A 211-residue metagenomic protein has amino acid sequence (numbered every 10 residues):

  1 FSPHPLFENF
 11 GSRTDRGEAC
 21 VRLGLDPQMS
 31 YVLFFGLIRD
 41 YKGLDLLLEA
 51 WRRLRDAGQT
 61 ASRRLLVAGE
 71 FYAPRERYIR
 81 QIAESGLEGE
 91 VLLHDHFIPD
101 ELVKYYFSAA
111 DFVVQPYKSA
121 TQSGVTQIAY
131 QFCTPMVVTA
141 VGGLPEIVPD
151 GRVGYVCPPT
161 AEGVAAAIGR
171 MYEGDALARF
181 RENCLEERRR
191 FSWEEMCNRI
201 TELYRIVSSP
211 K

Functional and structural regions predicted by a protein language model:
F1-S12: Donor nucleotide-sugar binding/catalytic pocket of nucleotide-sugar-dependent glycosyltransferases
L6, F35, R63-R77, H96: Glycosyltransferase donor-sugar binding loop
G11-L25: A short helix/loop element that forms part of the nucleotide-sugar donor recognition site in Leloir-type
D26-K42, L48-W51, L66: Conserved donor-binding/catalytic core segment of Leloir-type glycosyltransferases
Y78-F97, E101-K104: Nucleotide-activated donor-binding/catalytic signature segment of Leloir-type glycosyltransferases, i.e., the conserved
Y105-T121, T134: Acidic donor-binding loop of glycosyltransferase active sites
P135-V138, V148: Short hydrophobic beta-strand element within catalytic cores of glycosyltransferases and related nucleotide-activated
D150-E162, R170-D175: Conserved acidic donor-binding segment of nucleotide-sugar-dependent glycosyltransferases
